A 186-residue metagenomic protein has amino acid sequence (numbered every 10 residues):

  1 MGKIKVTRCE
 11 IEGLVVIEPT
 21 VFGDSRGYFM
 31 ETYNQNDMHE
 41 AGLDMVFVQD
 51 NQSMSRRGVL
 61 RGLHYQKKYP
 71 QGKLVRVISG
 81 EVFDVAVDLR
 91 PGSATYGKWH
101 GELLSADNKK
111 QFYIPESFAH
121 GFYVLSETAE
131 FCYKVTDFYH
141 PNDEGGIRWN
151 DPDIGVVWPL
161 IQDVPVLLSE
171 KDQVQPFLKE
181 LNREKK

Functional and structural regions predicted by a protein language model:
M1-D107, S126-T128, Y133-K186: Non-catalytic, conserved peripheral segments adjacent to functional cores
F112, H120-L125, Y133: Short beta-strand His + acidic residue motifs that chelate non-heme Fe in jelly-roll/DSBH and cupin folds
